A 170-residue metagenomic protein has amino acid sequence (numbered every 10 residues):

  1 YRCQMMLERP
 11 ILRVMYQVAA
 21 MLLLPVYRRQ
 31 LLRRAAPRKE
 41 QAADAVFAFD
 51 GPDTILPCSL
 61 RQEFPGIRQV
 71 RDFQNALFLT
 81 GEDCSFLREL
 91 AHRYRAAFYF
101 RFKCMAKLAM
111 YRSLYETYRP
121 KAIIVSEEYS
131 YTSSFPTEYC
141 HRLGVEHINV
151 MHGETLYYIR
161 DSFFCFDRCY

Functional and structural regions predicted by a protein language model:
Y1-Y170: Active-site and donor-binding regions of nucleotide-sugar-utilizing enzymes
